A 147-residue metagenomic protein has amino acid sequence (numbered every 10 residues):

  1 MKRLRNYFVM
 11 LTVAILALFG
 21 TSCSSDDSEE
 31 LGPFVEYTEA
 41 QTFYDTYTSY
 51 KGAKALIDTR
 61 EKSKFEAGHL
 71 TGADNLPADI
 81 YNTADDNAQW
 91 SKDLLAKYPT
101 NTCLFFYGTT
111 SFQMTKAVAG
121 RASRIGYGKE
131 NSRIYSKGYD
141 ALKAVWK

Functional and structural regions predicted by a protein language model:
M1-T21: Sec-dependent bacterial lipoprotein signal peptides
R5, A55-D58, L104: Generic, low-specificity signal for short hydrophobic/alpha-helical stretches with a mild N-terminal bias, encompassing
V13, T21-A67: Flexible, polar/low-complexity N-terminal or interdomain linker segments that lie immediately upstream of folded
C23-E39, E66-K147: Rhodanese-like catalytic fold shared by cysteine-dependent sulfurtransferases and DSP/PTP-type phosphatases
